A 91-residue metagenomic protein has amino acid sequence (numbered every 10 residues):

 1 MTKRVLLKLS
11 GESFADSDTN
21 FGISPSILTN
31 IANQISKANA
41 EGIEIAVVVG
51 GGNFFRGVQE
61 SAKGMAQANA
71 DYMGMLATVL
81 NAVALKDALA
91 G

Functional and structural regions predicted by a protein language model:
M1-G91: Nucleotide/pyrophosphate-binding catalytic subdomain
